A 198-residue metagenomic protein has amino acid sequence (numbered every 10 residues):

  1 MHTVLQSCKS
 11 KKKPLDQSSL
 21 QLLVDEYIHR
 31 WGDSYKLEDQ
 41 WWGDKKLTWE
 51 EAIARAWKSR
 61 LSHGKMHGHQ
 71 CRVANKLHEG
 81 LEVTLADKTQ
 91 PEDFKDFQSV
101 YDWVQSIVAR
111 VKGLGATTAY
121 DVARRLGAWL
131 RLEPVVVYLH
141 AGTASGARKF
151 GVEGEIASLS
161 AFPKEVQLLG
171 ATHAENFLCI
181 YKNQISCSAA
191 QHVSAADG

Functional and structural regions predicted by a protein language model:
M1-D44, F94, Y101, Y120-G198: C-terminal accessory module of base-excision DNA glycosylases/AP lyases that mediates lesion recognition and DNA
D39-W42, W49-C71: Extended, charge-biased low-complexity segments that typically form long amphipathic alpha-helices/coiled-coils
T48, V73-H78, H140, G170: Alpha-helix initiation/capping motif
W49-I53, A119, A174: Short runs of predominantly hydrophobic/aromatic residues within well-ordered alpha helices that form helix-helix
A56-G64, V111, L126-G127, A147-G151: Generic structural signal for hydrophobic core residues of well-folded globular domains
M66-K112: Helix-hairpin-helix/helix-loop-helix acidic hairpins
